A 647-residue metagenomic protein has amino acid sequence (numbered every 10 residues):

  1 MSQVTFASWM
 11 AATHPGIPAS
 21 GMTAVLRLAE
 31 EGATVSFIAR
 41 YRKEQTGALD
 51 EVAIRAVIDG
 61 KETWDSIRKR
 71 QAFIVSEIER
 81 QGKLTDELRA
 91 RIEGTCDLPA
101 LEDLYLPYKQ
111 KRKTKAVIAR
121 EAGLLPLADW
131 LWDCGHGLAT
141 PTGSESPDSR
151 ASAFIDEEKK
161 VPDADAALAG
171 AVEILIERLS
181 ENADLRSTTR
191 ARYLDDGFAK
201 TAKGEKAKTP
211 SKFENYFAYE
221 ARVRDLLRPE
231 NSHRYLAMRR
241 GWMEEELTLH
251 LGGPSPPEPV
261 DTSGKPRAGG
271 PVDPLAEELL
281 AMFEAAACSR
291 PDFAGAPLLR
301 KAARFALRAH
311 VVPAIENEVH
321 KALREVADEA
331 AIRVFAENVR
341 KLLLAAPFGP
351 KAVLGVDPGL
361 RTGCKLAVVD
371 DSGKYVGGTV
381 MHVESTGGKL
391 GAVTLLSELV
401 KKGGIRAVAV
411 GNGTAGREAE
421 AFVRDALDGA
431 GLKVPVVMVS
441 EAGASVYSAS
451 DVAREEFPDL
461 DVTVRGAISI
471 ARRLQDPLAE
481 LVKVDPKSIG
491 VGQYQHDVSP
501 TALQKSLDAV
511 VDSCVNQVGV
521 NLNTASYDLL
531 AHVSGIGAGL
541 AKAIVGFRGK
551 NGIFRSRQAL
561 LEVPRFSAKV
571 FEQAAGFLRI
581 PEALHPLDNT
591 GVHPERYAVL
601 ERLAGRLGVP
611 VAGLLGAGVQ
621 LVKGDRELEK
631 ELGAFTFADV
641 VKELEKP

Functional and structural regions predicted by a protein language model:
M1-T23, E30: Generic start-of-chain signal for non-secretory N-termini
A19, E31-G32, L98-P99, L124 (+10 more regions): Short flexible coil/turn linkers enriched for glycine and charged/polar residues that connect secondary-structure
S20-T23, Q45-P350, G363, L578: Conserved, well-structured core domains of diverse proteins
R27-E30, P107, I118-E121, A237-G241 (+8 more regions): Replace "in large, NTP-powered and nucleic-acid-processing enzymes" with "in large, NTP-powered factors and other
T34-F37, K111-W130, W242-E244, L354-D370 (+2 more regions): Conserved phosphate/anionic-ligand binding catalytic regions in large, soluble enzymes, centered on
T34-V35, T46, D50-E158, G377 (+1 more regions): Accessory alpha-helical DNA-binding modules that contact the DNA backbone or grooves
F37-A39, T46, V52, A100 (+3 more regions): Phosphate- and other anionic-substrate recognition elements at nucleic-acid/protein interfaces
P297, A306, H310-A314, V436-N521 (+2 more regions): OB-fold/S1-family RNA-binding modules
